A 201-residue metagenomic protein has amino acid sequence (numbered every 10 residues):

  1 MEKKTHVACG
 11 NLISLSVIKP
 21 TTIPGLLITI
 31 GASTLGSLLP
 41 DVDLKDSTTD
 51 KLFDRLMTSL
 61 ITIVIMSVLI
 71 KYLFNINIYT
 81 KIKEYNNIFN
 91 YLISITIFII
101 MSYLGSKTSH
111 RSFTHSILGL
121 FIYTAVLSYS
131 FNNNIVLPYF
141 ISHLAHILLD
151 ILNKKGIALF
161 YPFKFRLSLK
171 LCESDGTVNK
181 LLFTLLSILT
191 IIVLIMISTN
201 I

Functional and structural regions predicted by a protein language model:
M1-I201: N-terminal membrane-targeting hydrophobic helices
